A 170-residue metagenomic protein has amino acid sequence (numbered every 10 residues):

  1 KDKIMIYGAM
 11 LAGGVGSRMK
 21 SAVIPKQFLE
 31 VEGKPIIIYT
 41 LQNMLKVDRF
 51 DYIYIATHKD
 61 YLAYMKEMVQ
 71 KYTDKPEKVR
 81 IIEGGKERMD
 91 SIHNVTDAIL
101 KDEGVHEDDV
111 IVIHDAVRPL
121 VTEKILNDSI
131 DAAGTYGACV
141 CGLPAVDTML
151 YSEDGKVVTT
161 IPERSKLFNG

Functional and structural regions predicted by a protein language model:
I4-L62: N-terminal glycine-rich phosphate-binding loop and ensuing alpha1 helix
M10, I37, V95, H114-D115 (+1 more regions): Residue-level signal for inorganic ion chemistry
L41-L45, V69, I99: Hydrophobic C-terminal alpha-helix "anchor/cap" residues
D51-I53, K78, G137-A138: Residues at the starts of beta-strands that form the adenosine-phosphate
A63-M68: Acidic helix N-cap motif at the loop->helix transition within catalytic regions of sugar-transfer enzymes
Q70-E107: Short phosphate-binding loop-to-helix
V105-V117: Short beta-strand-to-loop acidic/aromatic patch adjacent to the donor-nucleotide binding site
E107, L120-G170: Conserved core of the sugar-phosphate nucleotidyltransferase
